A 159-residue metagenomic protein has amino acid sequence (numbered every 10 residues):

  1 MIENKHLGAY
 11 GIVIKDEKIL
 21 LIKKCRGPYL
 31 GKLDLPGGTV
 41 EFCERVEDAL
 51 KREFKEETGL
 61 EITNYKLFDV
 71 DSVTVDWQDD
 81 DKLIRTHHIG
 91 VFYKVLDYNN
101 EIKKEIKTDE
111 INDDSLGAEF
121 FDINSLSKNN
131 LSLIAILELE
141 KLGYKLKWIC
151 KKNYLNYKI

Functional and structural regions predicted by a protein language model:
M1-I19, I89-K94: Conserved N-terminal beta-strand and adjoining loop/helix that marks the start of the Nudix/MutT-like hydrolase domain
E3, Y29, V73-W77: Short, solvent-exposed loop/turn segments at secondary-structure junctions
K18, R26, S72: Short, glycine/serine-rich, charged loops/turns that create anion-binding and catalytic segments at active sites
P28-L33, K82: A conserved beta-turn-beta hairpin within the catalytic core of GNAT-like acetyltransferases that forms part
V40-T63, T74-S132: Unchanged
K66-V70: Conserved S-adenosyl-L-methionine
I134-I159: Charged phosphate-binding loop/patch that engages nucleotide di/tri-phosphates or the phosphate backbone of nucleic
